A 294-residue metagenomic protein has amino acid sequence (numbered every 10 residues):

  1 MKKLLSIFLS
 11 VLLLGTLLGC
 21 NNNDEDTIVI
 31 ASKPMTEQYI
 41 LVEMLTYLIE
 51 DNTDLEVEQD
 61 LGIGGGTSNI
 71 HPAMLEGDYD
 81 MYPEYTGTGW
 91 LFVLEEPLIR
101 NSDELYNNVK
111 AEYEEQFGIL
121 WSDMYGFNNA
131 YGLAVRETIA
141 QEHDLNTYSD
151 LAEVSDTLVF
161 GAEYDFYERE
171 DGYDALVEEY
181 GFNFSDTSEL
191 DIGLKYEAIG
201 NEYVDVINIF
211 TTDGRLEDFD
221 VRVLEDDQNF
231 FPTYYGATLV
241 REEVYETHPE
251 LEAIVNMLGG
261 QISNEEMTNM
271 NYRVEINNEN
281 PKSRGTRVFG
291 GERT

Functional and structural regions predicted by a protein language model:
G15-G19: C-terminal motif of bacterial Sec signal peptides marking the signal peptidase cleavage site
D24-E37, L55-G62, D156-A162: Short, well-ordered beta-strand elements
T36, E58-P72, G89, S185-E197: Short helix-initiation/N-cap motifs at beta->coil->alpha
L48, S68-Y79, D174-E179, I192-I207: Short helices/loops that flank or line small-molecule/ion binding pockets
D51-G62, D156-V159, V177-L190: A local structural motif
V93-E104, N108-S122, Y203, R215-N229: Ligand-binding "clamshell"
L105-V159, G260-N264: A conserved helix-loop-strand patch within extracytoplasmic ligand-binding domains of the periplasmic binding
Y131-Q141, Y235-H248: A bilobed periplasmic-binding-protein/Venus flytrap-type ligand-binding module shared by bacterial periplasmic
